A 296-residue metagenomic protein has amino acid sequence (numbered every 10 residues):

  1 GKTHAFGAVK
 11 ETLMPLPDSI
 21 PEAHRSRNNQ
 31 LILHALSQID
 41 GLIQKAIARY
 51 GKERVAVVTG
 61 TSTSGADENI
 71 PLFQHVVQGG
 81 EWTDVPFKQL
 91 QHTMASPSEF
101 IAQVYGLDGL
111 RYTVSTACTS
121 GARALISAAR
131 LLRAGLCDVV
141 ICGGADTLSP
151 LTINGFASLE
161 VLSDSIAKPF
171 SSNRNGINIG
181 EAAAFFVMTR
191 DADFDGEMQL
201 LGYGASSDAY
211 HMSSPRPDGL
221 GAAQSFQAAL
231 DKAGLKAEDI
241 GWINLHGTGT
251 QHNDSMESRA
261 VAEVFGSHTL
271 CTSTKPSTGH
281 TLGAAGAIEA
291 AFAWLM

Functional and structural regions predicted by a protein language model:
G1-H4, L162, I166-A233, W242: Condensing-enzyme catalytic core mediating Claisen C-C bond formation in acyl metabolism
G1-T59, G65-E68, S225-A237: Conserved active-site "lid/cap" helical segment
I20, V77-F87, Q103-V114, S163-S171 (+2 more regions): Glycine/charged-rich beta-loop-alpha catalytic/anionic-binding loops adjacent to active sites
L36, D40, M94-P97, A102-G143 (+2 more regions): Active-site-proximal alpha-helical scaffold in enzymes
V57, I101, G121, A128 (+6 more regions): Conserved small-residue
V58-T61, S115, V140-D146, M188 (+1 more regions): Short beta-strand segments
T61-Y112, N253-G266: Active-site-proximal gating segment of KS-fold condensing enzymes and close homologs
L136-S158, S163-R174, Y203-P217, L245-S255 (+1 more regions): Acyl-CoA/ACP chain-elongation machinery
